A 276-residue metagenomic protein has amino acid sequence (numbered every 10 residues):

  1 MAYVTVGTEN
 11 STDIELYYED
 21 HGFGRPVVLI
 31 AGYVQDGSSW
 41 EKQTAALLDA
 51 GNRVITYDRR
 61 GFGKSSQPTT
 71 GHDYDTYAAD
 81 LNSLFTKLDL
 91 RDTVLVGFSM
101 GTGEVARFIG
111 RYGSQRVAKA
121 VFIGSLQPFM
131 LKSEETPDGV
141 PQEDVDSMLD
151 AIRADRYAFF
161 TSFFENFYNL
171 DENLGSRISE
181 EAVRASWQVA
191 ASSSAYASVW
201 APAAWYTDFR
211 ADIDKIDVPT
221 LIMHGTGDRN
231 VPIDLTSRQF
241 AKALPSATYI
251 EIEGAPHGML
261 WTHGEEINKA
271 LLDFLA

Functional and structural regions predicted by a protein language model:
G7-S11, D49, I55-M100, I109-R111 (+1 more regions): Active-site loop/oxyanion-hole signature of alpha/beta-hydrolase fold enzymes
E9-T70: Conserved HGGG/HGGXW glycine-rich cap/lid loop of the alpha/beta-hydrolase fold
A106-R111, Q115-A154: Flexible "cap/lid" loop of the alpha/beta hydrolase fold
P128-G139, D150-D214: Conserved alpha/beta-hydrolase catalytic His-Asp/Glu region
I216, I222-H224, D228: Short beta-strand/loop motif that positions the catalytic acidic residue of the alpha/beta-hydrolase fold
T226-R229, G254-P256: Acidic beta-to-alpha connecting loop that harbors the catalytic carboxylate
R229-L235: Conserved alpha/beta-hydrolase "acid-adjacent" motif
S246-A276: Catalytic active-site module of serine/aspartate enzymes centered on a nucleophile-bearing elbow/loop
